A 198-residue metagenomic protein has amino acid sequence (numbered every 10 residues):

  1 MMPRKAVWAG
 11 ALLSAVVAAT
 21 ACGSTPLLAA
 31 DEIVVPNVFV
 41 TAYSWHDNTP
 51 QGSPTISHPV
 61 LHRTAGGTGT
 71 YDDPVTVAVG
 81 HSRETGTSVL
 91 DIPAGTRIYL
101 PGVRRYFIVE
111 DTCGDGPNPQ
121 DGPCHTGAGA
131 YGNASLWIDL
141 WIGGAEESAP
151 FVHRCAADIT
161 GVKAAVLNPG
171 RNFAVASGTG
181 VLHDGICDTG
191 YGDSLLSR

Functional and structural regions predicted by a protein language model:
M1-T25: Secretory targeting and sorting signals
P26-R198: Solvent-exposed, well-ordered loop and adjacent helix/strand elements within mature globular domains that form
